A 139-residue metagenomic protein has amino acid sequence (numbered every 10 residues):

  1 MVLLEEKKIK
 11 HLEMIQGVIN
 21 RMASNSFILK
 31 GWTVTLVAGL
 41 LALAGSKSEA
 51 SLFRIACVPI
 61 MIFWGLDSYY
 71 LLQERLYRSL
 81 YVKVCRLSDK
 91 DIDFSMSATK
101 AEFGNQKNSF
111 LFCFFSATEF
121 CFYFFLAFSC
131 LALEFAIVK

Functional and structural regions predicted by a protein language model:
M1-G39: Cytosolic-side membrane-entry/anchor segment at the start of a transmembrane helix
E6-E13, L43-V58: Membrane-targeting and insertion segments and their boundary/processing signals
L12, F63, Y69-Y70, F115 (+1 more regions): Residue-level recognition of hydrophobic positions within alpha-helical transmembrane segments
W32-G39, C57, M61-W64, F128: Hydrophobic alpha-helical transmembrane segments of multipass integral membrane proteins
V37-L52, L126-K139: Juxtamembrane "helix exit" motif at the C-terminal ends of alpha-helical transmembrane segments in multi-pass membrane
L52-F103: Inner-leaflet juxtamembrane helices
I92-K139: A hydrophobic membrane-anchoring alpha-helix module
